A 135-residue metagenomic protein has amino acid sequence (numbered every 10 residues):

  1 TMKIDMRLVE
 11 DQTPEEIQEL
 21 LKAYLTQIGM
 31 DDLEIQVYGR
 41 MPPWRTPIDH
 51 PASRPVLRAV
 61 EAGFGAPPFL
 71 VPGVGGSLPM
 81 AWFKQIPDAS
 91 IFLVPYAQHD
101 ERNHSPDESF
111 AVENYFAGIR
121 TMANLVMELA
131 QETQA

Functional and structural regions predicted by a protein language model:
T1-Q12: Midchain, well-structured core segments that form catalytic/ion-binding scaffolds
E10-L20, I28, D32-A135: An extended, acidic, His-containing surface patch that forms the Zn2+-binding/catalytic region of metallohydrolases
